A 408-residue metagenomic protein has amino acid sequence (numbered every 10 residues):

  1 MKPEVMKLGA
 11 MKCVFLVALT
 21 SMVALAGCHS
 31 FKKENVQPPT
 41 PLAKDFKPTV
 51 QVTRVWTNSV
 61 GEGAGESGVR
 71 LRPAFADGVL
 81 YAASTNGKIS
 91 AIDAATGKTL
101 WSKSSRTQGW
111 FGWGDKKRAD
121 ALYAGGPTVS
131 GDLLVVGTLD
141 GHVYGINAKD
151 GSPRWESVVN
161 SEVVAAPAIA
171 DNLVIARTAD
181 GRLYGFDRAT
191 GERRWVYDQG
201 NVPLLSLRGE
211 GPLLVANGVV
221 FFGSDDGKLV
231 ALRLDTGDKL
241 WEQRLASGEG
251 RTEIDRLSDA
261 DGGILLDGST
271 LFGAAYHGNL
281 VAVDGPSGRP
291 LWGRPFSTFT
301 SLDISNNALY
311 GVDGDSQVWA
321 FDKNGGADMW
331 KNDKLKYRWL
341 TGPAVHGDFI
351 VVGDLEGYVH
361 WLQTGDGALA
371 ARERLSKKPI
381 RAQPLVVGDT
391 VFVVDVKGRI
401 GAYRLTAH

Functional and structural regions predicted by a protein language model:
L25-G27: C-terminal motif of bacterial Sec signal peptides marking the signal peptidase cleavage site
K33-T40, P48-A74, S102-T128, W155-A170 (+5 more regions): Extracytoplasmic beta-rich repeat domains
S84, T138, T178-A179, S224-D225 (+4 more regions): Structural signature of WD-repeat beta-propellers
D93-T96, N147-D150, D187-G191, L234-G237 (+4 more regions): Short loop/turn segments that connect beta-strands within beta-propeller blades
Y310-A320, A327-W361: Loop/turn-rich, solvent-exposed surfaces of beta-rich toroidal or solenoidal domains
L375, P379-H408: Blade-level signature of beta-propeller repeat domains, shared across WD40, Kelch, NHL, RCC1 and BNR/Asp-box propellers
